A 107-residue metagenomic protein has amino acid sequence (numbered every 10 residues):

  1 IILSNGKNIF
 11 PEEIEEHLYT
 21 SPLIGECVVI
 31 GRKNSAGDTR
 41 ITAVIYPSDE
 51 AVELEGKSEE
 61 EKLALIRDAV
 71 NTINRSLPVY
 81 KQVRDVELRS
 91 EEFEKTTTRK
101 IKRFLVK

Functional and structural regions predicted by a protein language model:
I1-V79: AMP-binding/adenylate-forming catalytic core of the ANL superfamily
V28-G31, N71-K107: Conserved C-terminal "lid"/linker of ANL adenylate-forming enzymes
